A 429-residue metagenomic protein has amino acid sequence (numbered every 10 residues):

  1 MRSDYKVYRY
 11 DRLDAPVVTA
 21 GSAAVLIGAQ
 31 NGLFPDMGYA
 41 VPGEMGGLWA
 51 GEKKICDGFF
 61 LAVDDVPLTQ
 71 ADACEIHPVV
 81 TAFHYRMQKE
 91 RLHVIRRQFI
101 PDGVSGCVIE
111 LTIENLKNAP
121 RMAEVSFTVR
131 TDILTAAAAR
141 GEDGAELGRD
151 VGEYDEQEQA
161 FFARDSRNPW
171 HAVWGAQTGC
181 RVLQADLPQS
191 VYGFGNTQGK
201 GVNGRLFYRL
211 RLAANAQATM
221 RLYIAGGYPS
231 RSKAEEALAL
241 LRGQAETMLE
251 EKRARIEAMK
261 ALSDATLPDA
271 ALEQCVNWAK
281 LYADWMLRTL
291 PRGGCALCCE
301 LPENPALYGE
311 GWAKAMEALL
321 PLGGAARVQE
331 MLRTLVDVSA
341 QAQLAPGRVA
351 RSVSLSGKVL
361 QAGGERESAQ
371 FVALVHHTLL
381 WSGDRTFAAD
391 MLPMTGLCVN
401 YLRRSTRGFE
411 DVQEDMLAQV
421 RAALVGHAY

Functional and structural regions predicted by a protein language model:
M1-G51, E303-Y308, L360-W381, A388 (+1 more regions): C-terminal capping/lid segments that line or modulate ligand- or cofactor-binding pockets
M1-Q274, A325: Terminal accessory carbohydrate-recognition/targeting modules of carbohydrate-active enzymes
G43, L48, I55-V66, D72-A73 (+4 more regions): Conserved active-site neighborhood of enzyme catalytic/cofactor-binding cores
R96-Q98, A123-V129, D165, L222-I224 (+6 more regions): Glycine-rich, histidine-containing beta strand-loop boundary motifs that form or position
V129-T131, V336, V399, R403: Residue-level detector of secondary-structure transition/capping positions
I133-A137, A340-A345, R403-F409: Secretory-pathway/luminal and periplasmic proteins that interact with or process carbohydrate-rich
G193-N203, R209, E257-L392, L397 (+1 more regions): Substrate-binding groove/exosite segments of carbohydrate-active enzymes
R211, A216-L238, L301, R348-Q370 (+1 more regions): The feature captures the catalytic groove of carbohydrate-active enzymes
